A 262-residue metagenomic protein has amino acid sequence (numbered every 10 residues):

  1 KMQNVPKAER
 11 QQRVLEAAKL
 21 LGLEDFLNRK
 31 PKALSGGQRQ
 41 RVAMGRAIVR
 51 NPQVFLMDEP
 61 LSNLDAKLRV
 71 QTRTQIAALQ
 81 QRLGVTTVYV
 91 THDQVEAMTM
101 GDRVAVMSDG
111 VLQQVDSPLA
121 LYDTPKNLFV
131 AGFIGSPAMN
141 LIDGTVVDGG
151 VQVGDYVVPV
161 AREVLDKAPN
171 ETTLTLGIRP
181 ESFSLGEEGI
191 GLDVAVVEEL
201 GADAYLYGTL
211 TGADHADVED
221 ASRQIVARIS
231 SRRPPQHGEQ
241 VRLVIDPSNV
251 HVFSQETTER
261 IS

Functional and structural regions predicted by a protein language model:
K1-F129: ABC ATPase nucleotide-binding domains
Q3, L27-N28, R69, T99 (+6 more regions): Generic, ordered loop/turn and secondary-structure boundary motif
A17, V85, G132, D220-A221 (+1 more regions): N-terminal hydrophobic alpha-helix used for membrane targeting or insertion
T124-V147: C-terminal boundary and immediately downstream tail of ABC-type ATPase nucleotide-binding domains
P137-M139, G150-S262: Non-catalytic connector elements of ABC transporters
